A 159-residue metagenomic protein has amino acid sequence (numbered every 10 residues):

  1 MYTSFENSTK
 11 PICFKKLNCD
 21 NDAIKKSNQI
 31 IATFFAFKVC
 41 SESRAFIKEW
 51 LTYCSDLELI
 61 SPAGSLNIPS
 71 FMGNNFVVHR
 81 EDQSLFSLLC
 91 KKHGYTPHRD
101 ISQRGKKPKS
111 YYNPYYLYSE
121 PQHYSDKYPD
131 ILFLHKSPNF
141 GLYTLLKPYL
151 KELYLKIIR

Functional and structural regions predicted by a protein language model:
M1-R159: Glycosyltransferase catalytic domains, chiefly GT-A lineage
